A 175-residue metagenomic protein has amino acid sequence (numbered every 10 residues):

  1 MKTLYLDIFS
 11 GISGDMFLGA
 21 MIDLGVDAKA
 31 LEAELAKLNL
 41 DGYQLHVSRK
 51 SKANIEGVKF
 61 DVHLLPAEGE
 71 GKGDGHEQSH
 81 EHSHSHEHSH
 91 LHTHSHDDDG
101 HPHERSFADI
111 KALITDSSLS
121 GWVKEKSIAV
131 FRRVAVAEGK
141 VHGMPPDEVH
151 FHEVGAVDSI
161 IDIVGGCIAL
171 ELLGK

Functional and structural regions predicted by a protein language model:
M1-L4: Extreme N-terminal starter segment of soluble prokaryotic enzymes
L6-F17, F151-G174: Conserved phosphate/anionic-ligand binding catalytic regions in large, soluble enzymes, centered on
I12-S13, I114, M144-D147: A short alpha-helix capping/helix-coil boundary motif
D23-V141: Glycine-rich nucleotide/cofactor/substrate-binding loop typically near the N-terminus or early in the first domain
T115-L119, E148-G155: Active-site-proximal beta-alpha loop/turn segments in soluble metabolic enzymes
E125, P146-V149: Short coil/turn segments at secondary-structure boundaries
P145, G174-K175: Functional cores that coordinate and move charged inorganic groups
